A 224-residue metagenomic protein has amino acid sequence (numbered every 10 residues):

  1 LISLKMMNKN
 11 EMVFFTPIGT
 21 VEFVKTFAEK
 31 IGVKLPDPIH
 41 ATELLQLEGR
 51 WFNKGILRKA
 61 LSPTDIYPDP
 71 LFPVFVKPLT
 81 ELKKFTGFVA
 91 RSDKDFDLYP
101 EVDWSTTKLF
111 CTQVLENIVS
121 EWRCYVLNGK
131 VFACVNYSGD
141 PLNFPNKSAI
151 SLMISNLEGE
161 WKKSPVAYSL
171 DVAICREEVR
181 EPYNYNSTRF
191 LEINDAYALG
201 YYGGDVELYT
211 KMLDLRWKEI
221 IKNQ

Functional and structural regions predicted by a protein language model:
L1-E160: Active-site nucleotide/adenylate-binding loops and adjacent lid/helix of ATP-dependent enzymes
V126, V131-C134, K162-G203: Conserved metal-phosphate-binding beta-hairpin within the catalytic cores of diverse ATP-dependent phosphoryl-transfer
K147-I154, S169, F190, T210: Short amphipathic alpha-helical surface patches that serve as generic macromolecular interface elements
S148-S164, L213-Q224: Short, solvent-exposed cationic patches
R180, N184, L199-Q224: Alpha-helical oligomerization segments
